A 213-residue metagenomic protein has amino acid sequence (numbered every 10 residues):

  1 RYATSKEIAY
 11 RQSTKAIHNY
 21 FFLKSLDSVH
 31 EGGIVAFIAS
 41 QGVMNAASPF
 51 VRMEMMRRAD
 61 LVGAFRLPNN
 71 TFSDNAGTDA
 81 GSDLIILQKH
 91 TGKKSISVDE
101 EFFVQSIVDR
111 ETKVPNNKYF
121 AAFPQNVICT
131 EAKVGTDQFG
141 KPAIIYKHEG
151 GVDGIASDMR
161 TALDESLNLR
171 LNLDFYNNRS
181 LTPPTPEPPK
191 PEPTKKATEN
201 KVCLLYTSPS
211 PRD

Functional and structural regions predicted by a protein language model:
R1, G42-N45, G92-K93: Short acidic, S/G/P-rich loop/turn micro-motifs used as interaction or catalytic elements
R1-A3, V104, A197-L204: Short, intrinsically disordered, charge-balanced linker/junction segments flanking boundaries in proteins
Y2-Y10: Short glycine/proline- and charge-enriched loop/turn segments that cap or connect secondary-structure elements
Q12-T71, L84-I86: Conserved Class I SAM-dependent methyltransferase catalytic core
D74-Y176: Flexible, glycine-/basic-rich loop-and-beta segments that form/coincide with the SAM-dependent methyltransferase
L171-V202: Acidic, low-complexity intrinsically disordered tails
Y206-D213: Conserved small/polar residues in nucleotide/adenosyl-binding loops
